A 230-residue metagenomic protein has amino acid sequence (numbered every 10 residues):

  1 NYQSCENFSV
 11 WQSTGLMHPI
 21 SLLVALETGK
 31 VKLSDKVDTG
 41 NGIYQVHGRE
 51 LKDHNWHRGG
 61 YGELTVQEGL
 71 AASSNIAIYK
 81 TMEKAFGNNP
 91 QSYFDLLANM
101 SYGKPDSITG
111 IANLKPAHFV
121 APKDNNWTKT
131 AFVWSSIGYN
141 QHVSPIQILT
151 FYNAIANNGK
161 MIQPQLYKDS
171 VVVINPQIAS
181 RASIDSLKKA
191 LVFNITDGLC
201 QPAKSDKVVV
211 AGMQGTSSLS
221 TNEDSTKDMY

Functional and structural regions predicted by a protein language model:
N1-S9, S13-T14, L23-Y230: Beta-lactam-recognizing serine transpeptidase/beta-lactamase-like catalytic domain environment
H18: Short, conserved phosphate/pyrophosphate- and ester-handling motifs at nucleotide-, phospho-/glycolipid
